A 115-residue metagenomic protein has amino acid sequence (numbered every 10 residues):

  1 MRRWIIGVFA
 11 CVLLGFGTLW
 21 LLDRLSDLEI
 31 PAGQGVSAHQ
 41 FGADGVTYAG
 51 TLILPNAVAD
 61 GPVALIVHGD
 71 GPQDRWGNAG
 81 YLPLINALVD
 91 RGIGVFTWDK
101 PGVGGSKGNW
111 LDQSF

Functional and structural regions predicted by a protein language model:
I5-W20: Hydrophobic membrane-insertion alpha-helices, especially the h-region of bacterial N-terminal signal peptides
L22-A59: N-terminal cap/lid segment of alpha/beta-hydrolase-fold proteins
T51, W76-N78, K107-N109: Short, solvent-exposed loop/turn and secondary-structure capping segments
L52-L54, H68-G71, K100-G102: A mature extracytoplasmic/lumenal domain signature
D60-G69: Short beta-strand element of the alpha/beta-hydrolase
Q73-L84, K100: The serine-hydrolase catalytic nucleophile loop
L84, G104-F115: Catalytic nucleophile-loop/oxyanion-hole region of alpha/beta-hydrolase and closely related hydrolase-like folds
I85-G105: Conserved alpha/beta-hydrolase
